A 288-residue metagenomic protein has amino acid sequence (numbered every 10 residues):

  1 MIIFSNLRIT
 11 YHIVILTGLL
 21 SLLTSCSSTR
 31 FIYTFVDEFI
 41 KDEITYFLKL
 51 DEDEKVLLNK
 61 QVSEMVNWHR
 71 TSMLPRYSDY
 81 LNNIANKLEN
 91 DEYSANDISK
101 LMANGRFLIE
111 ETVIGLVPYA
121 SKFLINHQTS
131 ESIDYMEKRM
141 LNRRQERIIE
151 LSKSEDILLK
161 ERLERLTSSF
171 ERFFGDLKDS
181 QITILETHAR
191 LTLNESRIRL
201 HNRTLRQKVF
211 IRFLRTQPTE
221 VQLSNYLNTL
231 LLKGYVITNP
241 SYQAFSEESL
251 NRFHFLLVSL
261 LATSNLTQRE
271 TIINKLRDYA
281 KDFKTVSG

Functional and structural regions predicted by a protein language model:
I2-V14: Bacterial N-terminal signal peptides that target proteins for export
L22-S25: C-terminal motif of bacterial Sec signal peptides marking the signal peptidase cleavage site
S27-T29: Bacterial signal peptide processing site
K41-D42, L200-G288: A cross-kingdom marker for long, charged
I44, L58, L116-H127, T167-F170 (+3 more regions): Short, structured motif recognition centered on aromatic/hydrophobic residues
F47-P75: Post-signal-peptide N-terminal segment of Sec-exported extracytoplasmic proteins
S72-E111: Mid-chain, structured segments of secreted extracytoplasmic proteins
P118-V236: Extended amphipathic alpha-helical interaction segments
